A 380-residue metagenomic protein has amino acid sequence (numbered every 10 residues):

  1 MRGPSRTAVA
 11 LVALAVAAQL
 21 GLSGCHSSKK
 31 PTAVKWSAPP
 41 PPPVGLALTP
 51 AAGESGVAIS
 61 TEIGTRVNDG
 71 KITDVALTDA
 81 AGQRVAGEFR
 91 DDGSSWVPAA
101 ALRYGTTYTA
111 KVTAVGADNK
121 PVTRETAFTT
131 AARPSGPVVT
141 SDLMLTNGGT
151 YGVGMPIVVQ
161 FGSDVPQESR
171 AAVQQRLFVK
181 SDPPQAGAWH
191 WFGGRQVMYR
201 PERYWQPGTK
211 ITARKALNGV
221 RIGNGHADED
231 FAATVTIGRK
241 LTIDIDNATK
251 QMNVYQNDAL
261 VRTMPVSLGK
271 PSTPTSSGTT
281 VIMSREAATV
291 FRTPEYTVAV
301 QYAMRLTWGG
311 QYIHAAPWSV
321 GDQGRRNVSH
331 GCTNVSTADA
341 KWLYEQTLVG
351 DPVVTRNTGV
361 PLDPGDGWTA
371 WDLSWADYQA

Functional and structural regions predicted by a protein language model:
R2-G21, H26-R239, V266: Acidic, low-complexity Ser/Thr/Gly/Pro-rich repeat segments typical of extracellular/periplasmic and surface-exposed
A47, G64-R66, A76, T109 (+7 more regions): Soluble periplasmic/extracytoplasmic beta-strand elements of cell-envelope proteins
G64, T109-K111, E125, V158 (+7 more regions): Extracytoplasmic/secreted envelope proteins and their assembly/folding machinery, especially bacterial periplasmic
T129-P137, K270-T273, S277, R285-T289: Post-signal peptide N-terminal regions of Sec-secreted extracellular proteins
G136-V138, M144, L241-T249, W371-A380: Short peripheral tails and domain-boundary helices/loops at the edges of structured domains
N147, P166-E168, V220-G223, Q251 (+3 more regions): Short beta-strands and strand-coil junctions in structured, solvent-facing domains, enriched
V153, R239, P274-T279, E286-A380: Exported/periplasmic cell-wall-interacting domains
F231-K270: A structural motif detector for short, solvent-exposed N-terminal "entry" segments of globular domains
